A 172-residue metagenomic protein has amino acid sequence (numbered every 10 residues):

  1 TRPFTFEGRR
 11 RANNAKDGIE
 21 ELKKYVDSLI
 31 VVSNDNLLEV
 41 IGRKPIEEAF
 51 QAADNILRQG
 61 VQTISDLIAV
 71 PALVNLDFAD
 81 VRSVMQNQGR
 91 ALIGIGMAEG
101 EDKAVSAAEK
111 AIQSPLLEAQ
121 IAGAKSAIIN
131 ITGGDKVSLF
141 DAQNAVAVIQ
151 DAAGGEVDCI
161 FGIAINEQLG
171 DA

Functional and structural regions predicted by a protein language model:
T1-A172: Tubulin/FtsZ superfamily GTPase core signature
